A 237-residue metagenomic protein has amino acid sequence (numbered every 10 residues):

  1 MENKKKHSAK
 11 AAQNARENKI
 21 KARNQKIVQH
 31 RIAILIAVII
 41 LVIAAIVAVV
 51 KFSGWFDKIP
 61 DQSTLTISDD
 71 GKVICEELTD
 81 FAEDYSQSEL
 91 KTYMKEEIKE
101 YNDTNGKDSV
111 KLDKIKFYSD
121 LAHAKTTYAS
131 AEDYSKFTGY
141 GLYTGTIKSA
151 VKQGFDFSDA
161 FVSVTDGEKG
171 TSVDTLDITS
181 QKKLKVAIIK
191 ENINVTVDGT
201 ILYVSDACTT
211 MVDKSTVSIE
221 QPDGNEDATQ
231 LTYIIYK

Functional and structural regions predicted by a protein language model:
M1-I67: Gram-positive cell-envelope targeting signals
E17-I27, M94, I201, I234-I235: Generic hydrophobic, helix-prone segments enriched in Leu/Val/Ile
G54-F56, A82-Q87, A131-K136: Short, cysteine-centered beta-strand-loop-beta hairpins and adjacent loop/turn segments enriched in charged/polar
K58-T64, T104-K114, A207: Short small/polar-residue motifs
I59-D61, D69-V73, Y118-A122, Q230: Residues at beta-strand starts and edge strands
I67-T92: Short extracytoplasmic
S88-T126, S130-E132: Hydrophobic/aromatic-rich structural module bridging two neighboring secondary-structure elements via a short loop
F117-K237: Mature, soluble, non-transmembrane domains
